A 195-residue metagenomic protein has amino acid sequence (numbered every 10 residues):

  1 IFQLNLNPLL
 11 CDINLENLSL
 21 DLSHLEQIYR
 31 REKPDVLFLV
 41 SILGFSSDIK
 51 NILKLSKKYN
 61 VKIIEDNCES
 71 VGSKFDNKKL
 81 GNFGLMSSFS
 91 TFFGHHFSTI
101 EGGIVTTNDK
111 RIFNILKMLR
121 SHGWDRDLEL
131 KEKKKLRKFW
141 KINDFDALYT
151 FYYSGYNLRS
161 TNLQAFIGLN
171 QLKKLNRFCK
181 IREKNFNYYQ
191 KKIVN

Functional and structural regions predicted by a protein language model:
I1-K58, K62-N67, K74: PLP-dependent aminotransferase-like
P8, K33, N60-I63, K79 (+3 more regions): Secondary-structure boundary/capping signal
E26-I28, L55, K79-F83, V105: Short, hinge-like loop/turn segments at secondary-structure boundaries
S70-D76, F83-N195: Active-site region of PLP-dependent enzymes
